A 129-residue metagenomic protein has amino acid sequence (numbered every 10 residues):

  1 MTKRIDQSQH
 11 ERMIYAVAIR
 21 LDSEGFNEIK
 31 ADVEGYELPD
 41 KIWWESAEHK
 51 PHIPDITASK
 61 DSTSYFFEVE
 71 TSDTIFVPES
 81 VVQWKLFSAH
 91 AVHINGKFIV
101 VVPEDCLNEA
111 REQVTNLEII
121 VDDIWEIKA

Functional and structural regions predicted by a protein language model:
M1-H10, S23, N27-S62: Active-site metal-binding core of divalent-cation-utilizing nuclease and nuclease-like domains
Q9-M13, Q83: Conserved alpha-helical elements of sugar-nucleotide-dependent glycosyltransferases
V17, Q83-F87, Q113: A general structural detector for well-ordered alpha-helical segments in enzyme core domains, enriched
V33-E34, V69-S72, V101-E104: Structural motif
P54-P78: Conserved catalytic cores of phosphodiester-cleaving nucleases, focusing on short active-site segments
T63-F66, N95-V100, D122: Hydrophobic beta-strand segments of well-ordered beta-sheets in folded domains
D73-I94: Mg2+/Mn2+-dependent nuclease catalytic core
I99-A129: Domain-level recognition of nuclease-like catalytic cores that cleave nucleotide substrates
